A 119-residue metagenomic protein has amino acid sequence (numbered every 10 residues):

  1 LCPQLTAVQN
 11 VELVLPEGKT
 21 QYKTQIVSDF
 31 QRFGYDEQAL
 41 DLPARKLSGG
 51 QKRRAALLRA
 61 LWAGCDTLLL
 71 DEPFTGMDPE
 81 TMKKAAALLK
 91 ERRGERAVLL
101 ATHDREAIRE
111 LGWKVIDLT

Functional and structural regions predicted by a protein language model:
L5-E17, Q25: Q-loop/switch helix immediately C-terminal to the Walker
K23-A39: Conserved ABC ATPase "signature" region
P43, E72-P73, D78: Walker B catalytic motif
P43-L47, Q51: Conserved ABC ATPase signature
A55-A60, G64: ABC ATPase nucleotide-binding domain "signature" region
R96-T102: Conserved H-loop
D104-L111: Conserved H-loop
